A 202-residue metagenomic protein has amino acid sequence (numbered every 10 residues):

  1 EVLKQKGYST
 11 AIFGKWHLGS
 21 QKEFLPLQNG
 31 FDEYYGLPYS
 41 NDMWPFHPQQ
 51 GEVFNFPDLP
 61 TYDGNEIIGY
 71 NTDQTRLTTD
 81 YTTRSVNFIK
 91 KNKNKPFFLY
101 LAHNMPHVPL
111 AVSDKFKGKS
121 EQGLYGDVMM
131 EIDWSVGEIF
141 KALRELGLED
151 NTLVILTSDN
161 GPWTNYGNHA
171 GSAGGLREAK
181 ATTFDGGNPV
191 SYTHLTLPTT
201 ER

Functional and structural regions predicted by a protein language model:
E1-L195: Formylglycine-dependent sulfatase
H194-R202: Single conserved hydrophobic/aromatic residue that forms the stacking wall/gate of nucleotide- or nucleobase-binding
